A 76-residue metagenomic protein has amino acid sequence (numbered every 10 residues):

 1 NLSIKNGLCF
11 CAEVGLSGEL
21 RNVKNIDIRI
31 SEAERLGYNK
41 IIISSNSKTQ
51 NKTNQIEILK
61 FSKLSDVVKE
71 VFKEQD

Functional and structural regions predicted by a protein language model:
N1-D76: Peripheral, non-AAA+ core regions of ATP-driven protein-machinery
